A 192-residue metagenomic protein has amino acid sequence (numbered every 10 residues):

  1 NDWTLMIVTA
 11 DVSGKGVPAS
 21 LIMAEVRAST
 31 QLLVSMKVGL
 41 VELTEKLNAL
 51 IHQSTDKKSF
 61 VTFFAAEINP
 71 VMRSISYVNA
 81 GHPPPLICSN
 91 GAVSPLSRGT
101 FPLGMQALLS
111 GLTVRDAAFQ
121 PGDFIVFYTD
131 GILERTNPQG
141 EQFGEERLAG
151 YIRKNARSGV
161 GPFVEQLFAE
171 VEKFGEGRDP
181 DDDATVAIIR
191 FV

Functional and structural regions predicted by a protein language model:
N1-S13, V17-A24, A28-V192: Conserved subregion of the PPM/PP2C metallophosphatase catalytic domain
